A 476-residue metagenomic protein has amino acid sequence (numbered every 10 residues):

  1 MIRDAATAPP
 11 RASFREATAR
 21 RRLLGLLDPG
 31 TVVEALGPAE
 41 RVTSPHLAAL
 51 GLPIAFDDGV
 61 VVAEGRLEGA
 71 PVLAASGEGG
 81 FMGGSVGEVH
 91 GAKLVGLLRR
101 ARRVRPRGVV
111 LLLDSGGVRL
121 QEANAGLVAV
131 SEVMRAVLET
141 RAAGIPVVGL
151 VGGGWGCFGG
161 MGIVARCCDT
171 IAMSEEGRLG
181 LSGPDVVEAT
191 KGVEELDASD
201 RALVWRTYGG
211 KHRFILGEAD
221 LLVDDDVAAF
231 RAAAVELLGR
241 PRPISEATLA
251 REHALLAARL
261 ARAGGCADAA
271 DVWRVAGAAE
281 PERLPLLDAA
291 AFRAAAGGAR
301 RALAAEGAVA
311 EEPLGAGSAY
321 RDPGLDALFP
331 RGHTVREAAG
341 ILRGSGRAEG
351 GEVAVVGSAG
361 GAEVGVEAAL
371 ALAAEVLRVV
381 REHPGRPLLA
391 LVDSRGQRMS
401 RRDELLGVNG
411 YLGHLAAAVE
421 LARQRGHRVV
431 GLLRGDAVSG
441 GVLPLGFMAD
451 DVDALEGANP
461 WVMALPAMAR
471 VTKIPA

Functional and structural regions predicted by a protein language model:
M1-L36, E188-L342, R470-A476: Amphipathic alpha-helical segments at domain termini/boundaries
G51-E68, H333-E349: N-terminal short beta-loop-beta anion/metal-coordinating cradle
D58, V86-P106, A338-L342, G365-G385: A short, well-ordered alpha-helical element
L67-G91, S345-A369: STAS-typified acidic loop motif
R105-E122, H383-D403: Short, glycine-/small-residue-enriched flexible loop/hinge segments at domain edges that mediate gating
L111, G149-V151, V355, A390 (+1 more regions): Structural beta-sheet core signal
G117-L249, G396, S400-A476: Conserved catalytic cores of soluble enzyme domains, especially glycine-rich substrate-binding beta-alpha loops
A142, S358-R386, A417-H427: A structural preference for long, well-packed, hydrophobic secondary-structure segments
